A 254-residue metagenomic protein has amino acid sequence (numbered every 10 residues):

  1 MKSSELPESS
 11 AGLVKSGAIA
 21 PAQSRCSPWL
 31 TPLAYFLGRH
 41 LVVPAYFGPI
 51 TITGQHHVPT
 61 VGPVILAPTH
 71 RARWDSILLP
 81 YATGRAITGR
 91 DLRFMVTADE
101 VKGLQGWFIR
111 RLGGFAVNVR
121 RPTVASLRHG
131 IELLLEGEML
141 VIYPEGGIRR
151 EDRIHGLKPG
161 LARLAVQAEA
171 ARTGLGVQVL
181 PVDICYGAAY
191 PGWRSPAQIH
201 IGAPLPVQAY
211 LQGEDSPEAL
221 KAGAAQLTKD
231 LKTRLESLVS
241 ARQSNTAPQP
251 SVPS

Functional and structural regions predicted by a protein language model:
K2-C26, V124-S254: Non-catalytic C-terminal accessory region of glycerolipid acyltransferases and related lyso-lipid remodeling enzymes
A22-P49, K102-L112, P191-W193: Alpha-helical membrane-targeting segments
G38-H70: Helix-to-loop junction immediately C-terminal to a conserved catalytic motif
G48, R120-V124: A conditional alpha-helix N-cap/helix-loop micro-motif detector
I52, K102, V124-L127: Structural motif corresponding to alpha-helix initiation and N-cap regions
H56, A98, N118-R120, D183 (+1 more regions): Residues at the C-termini of beta-strands that transition into short coil/loop
H57, R85-I87, W107-F108, I131-L135 (+1 more regions): Short, charge-rich binding segments
T60-R121: Catalytic core of membrane glycerolipid acyltransferases/transacylases, capturing the structured, soluble-facing
